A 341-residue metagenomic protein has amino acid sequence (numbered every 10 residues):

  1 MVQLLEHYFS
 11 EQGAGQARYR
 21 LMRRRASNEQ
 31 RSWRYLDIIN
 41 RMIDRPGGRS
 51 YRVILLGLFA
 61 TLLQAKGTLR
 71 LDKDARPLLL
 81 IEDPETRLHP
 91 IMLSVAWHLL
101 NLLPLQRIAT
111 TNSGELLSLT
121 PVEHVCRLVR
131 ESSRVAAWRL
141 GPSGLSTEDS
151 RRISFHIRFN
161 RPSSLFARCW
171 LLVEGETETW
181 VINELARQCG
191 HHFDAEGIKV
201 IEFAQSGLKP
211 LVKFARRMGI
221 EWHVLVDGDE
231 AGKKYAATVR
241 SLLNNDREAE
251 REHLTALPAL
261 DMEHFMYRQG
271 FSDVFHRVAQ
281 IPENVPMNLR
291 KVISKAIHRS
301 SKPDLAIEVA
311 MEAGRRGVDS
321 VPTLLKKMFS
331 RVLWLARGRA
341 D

Functional and structural regions predicted by a protein language model:
M1-R25: Amphipathic alpha-helical domain-onset/packing element
L4-E11, L62-L63, N160, L185-H192 (+1 more regions): Conserved, well-folded catalytic cores of nucleic-acid-processing and energy-transducing macromolecular machines
R24-L36: Active-site-adjacent bridging/hinge elements
R34-N160, A237, W334: Switch/communication elements of ASCE P-loop NTPase nucleotide-binding domains
P77-D83, K199-E202, L254-A256: Extended hydrophobic secondary-structure segments that form protein cores and membrane-embedded regions
L117-S118, E123-A231: RecA-like P-loop NTPase motor core
K234-E308: Activity-critical C-terminal alpha-helical subdomain
L305-D341: Terminal low-complexity/disordered tails
